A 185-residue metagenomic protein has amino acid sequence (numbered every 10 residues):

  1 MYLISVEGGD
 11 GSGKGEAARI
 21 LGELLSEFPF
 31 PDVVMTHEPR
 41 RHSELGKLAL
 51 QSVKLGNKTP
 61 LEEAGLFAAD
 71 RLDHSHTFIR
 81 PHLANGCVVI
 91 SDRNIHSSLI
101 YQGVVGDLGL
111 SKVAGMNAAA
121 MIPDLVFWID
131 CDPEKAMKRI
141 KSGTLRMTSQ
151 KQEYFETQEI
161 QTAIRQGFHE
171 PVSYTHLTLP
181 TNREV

Functional and structural regions predicted by a protein language model:
V6: Hydrophobic anchor at the beta1->P-loop junction of P-loop NTPases
G9: P-loop (Walker A) phosphate-binding loop of NTP-binding proteins
S12: ATP-binding Walker
G15: Walker A/P-loop
P31-A118: ATP-dependent small-molecule kinase phosphotransfer cores that center on conserved nucleotide phosphate-binding segments
S97-Q166: A glycine- and Lys/Arg-enriched "phosphate-lid" helix/loop adjacent to the NTP-binding pocket of small-molecule kinases
T175-T181: Conserved small/polar residues in nucleotide/adenosyl-binding loops
